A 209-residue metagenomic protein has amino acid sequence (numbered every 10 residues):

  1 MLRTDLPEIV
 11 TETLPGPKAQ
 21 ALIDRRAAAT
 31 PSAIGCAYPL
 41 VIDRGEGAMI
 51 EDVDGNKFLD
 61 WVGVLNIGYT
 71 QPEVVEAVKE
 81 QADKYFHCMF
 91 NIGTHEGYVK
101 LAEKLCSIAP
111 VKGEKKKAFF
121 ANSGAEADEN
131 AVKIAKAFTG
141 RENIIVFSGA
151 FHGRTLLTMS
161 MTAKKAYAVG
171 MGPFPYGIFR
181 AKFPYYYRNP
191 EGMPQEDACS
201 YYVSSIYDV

Functional and structural regions predicted by a protein language model:
M1-E46, G63, Y202: Active-site-adjacent loop/helix segments that line or gate small-molecule/cofactor pockets in enzymes
R3-T11, G16, F58-R141, I145: Glycine-rich loop-to-alpha-helix module at the N-terminal edge of alpha/beta enzyme cores
I9, I42, I67, M159-M161 (+1 more regions): Short clusters of hydrophobic/aromatic residues that line enzyme substrate/ligand-binding pockets
G16-Q20, D24, R44, G68-P72 (+4 more regions): Electropositive phosphate-/nucleotide-binding environments in soluble metabolic enzymes
Q20-D24, A28, E76-D83, K100-E103 (+4 more regions): Replace "anionic and nucleotidyl ligands
E51-D52: Hydrophobic alpha-helical segments, especially N-terminal targeting/anchoring helices
E103-V209: PLP-dependent aspartate aminotransferase-fold enzymes
